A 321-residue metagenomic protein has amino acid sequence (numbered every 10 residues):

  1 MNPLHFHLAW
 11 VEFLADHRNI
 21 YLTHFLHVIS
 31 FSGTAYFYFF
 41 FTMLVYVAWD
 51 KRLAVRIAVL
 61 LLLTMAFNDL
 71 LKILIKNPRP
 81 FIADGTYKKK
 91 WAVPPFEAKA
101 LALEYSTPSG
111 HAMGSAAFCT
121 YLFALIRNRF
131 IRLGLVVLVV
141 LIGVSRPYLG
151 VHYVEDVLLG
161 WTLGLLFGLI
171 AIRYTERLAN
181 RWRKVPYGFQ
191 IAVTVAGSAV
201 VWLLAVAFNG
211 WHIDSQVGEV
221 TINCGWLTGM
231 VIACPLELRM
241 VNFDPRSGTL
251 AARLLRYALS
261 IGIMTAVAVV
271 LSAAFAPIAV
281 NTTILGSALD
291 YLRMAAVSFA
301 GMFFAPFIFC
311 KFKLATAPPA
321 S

Functional and structural regions predicted by a protein language model:
M1-Y38, N68-E104, V241, R256-L259 (+1 more regions): N-terminal transmembrane-helix/juxtamembrane module of multi-pass inner/ER membrane proteins
L14, L44-V45, L71, L122: Broad structural signal for hydrophobic residues in well-ordered alpha-helices, predominantly aliphatic
L14, V47-A48, I75, Y148: Hydrophobic residues in alpha-helical segments
F25, F41, A48, F81-D244 (+1 more regions): Membrane-embedded catalytic cores of phosphoryl/pyrophosphoryl-handling enzymes
S30-W49, A58-V59, H111-G114: Hydrophobic alpha-helical transmembrane segments
K51-L60, R253: Alpha-helical transmembrane segments and their helix-start/interface "positive-inside/aromatic belt" motifs in integral
R56, L60, T64, N68 (+9 more regions): Alpha-helical transmembrane segments in multi-pass membrane proteins
